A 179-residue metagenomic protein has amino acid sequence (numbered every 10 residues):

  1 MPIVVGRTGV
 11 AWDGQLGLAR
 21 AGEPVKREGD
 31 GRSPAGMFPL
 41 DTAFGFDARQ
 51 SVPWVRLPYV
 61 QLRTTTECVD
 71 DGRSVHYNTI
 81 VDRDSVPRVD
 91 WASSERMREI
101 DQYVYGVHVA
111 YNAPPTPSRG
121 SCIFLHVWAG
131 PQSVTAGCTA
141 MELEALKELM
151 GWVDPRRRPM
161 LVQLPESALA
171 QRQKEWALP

Functional and structural regions predicted by a protein language model:
M1-T135, A145-P179: Cell wall/extracellular polymer interaction/catalysis modules
C138: Short cysteine clusters
E142: Conserved "landmark" site that anchors the functional core of diverse proteins
